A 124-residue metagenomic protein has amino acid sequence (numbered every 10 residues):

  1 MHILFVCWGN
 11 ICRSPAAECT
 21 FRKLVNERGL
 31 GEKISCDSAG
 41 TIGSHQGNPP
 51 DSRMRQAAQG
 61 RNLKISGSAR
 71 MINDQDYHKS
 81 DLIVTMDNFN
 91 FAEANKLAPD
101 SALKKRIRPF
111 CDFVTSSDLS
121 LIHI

Functional and structural regions predicted by a protein language model:
M1-S80: Conserved active-site segments centered on acidic
H78, D100-L103: Short, conserved loop/helix-junction motifs that constitute active-site signature segments in enzyme catalytic cores
N90-F91: Alpha-helix capping/helix-boundary segments
K96-L97: Residue-level signal for well-ordered alpha-helical positions
F113: Carbohydrate-associated surface elements
I122-I124: Conserved small/polar residues in nucleotide/adenosyl-binding loops
